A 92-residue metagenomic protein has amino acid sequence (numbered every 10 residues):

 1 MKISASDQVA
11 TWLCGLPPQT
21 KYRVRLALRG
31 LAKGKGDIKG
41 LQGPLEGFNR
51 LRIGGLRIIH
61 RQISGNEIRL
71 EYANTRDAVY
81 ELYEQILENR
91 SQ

Functional and structural regions predicted by a protein language model:
M1-A27: Arg/Lys-rich, positively charged N-terminal/basic patches that mediate binding to nucleic acids
K2-I3, L56, R61-Q92: Enriched for short, Lys/Arg-rich terminal
A5, T20, V24, D37 (+3 more regions): Amphipathic alpha-helical interface surfaces
G15, G30-L31, Q62, A73: Conserved catalytic core of Hanks-type protein kinase domains
L26-R52: A short, surface-exposed loop/turn module that caps and links secondary-structure elements
